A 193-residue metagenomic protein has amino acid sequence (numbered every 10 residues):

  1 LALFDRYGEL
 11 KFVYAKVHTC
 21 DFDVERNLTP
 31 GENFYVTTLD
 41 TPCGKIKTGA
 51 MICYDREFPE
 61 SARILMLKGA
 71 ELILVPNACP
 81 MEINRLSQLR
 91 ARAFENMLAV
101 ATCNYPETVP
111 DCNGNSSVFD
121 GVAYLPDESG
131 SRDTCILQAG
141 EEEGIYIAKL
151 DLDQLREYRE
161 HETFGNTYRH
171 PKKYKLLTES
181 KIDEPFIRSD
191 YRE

Functional and structural regions predicted by a protein language model:
L1-K68, P76-N77, M81-A91, C112: Active-site catalytic loop in hydrolytic enzyme cores
F4-Y7, F12, F22, F34 (+9 more regions): Phenylalanine-focused residue identity feature
V17, N77, N96, E162-G165: Alpha-helix boundary/capping residues
R56-Y146: CN hydrolase (nitrilase-like) catalytic-core segments centered on the catalytic cysteine and neighboring Lys/Glu
P106-E193: C-terminal beta-strand edge segments of enzyme domains
